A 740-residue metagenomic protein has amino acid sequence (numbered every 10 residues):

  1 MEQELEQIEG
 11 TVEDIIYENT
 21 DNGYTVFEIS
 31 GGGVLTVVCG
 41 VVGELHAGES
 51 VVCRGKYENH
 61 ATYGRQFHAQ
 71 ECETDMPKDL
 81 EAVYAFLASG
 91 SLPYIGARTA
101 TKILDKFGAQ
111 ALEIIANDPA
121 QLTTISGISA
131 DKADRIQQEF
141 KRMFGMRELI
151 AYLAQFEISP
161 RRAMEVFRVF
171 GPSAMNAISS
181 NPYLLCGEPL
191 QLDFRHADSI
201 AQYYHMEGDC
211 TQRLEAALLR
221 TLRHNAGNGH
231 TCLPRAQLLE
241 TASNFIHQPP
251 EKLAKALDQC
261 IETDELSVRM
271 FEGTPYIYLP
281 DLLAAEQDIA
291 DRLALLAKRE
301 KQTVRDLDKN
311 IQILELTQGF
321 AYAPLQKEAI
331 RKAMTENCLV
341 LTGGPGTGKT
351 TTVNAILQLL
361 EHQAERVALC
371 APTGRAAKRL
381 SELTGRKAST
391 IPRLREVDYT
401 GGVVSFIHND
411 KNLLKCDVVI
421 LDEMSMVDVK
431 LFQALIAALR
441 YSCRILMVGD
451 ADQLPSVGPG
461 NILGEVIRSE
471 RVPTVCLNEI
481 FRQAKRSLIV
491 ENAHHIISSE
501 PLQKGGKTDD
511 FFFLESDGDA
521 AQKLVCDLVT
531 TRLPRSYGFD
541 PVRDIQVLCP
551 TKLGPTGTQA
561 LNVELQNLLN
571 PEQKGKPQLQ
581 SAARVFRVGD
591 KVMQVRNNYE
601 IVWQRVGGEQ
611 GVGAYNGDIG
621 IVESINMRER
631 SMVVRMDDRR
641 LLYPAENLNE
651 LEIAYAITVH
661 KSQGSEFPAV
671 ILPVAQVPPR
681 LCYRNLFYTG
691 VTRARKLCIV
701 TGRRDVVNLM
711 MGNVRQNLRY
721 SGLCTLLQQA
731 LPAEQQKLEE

Functional and structural regions predicted by a protein language model:
Q3, Y24-S30, V37-V38, H46-Y57 (+4 more regions): Accessory alpha-helical DNA-binding modules that contact the DNA backbone or grooves
E4-N19, G55, I619-E623: Structural detector for short beta-strands of small beta-barrel domains
E18-E28, E629-V633: Short aromatic-glycine-enriched beta-strand elements
A154, R213, R223-G227, V268-R331: Pre-P-loop entry segment of helicase/translocase ATPase cores
L341, L369: Hydrophobic anchor at the beta1->P-loop junction of P-loop NTPases
A355, L359, Q363-E365, A371-L383 (+7 more regions): Conserved helicase motor core of SF1/SF2 NTP-dependent helicases
A451-V612: Conserved helicase motor core of P-loop NTPases
V606, N616-E740: C-terminal accessory regions
